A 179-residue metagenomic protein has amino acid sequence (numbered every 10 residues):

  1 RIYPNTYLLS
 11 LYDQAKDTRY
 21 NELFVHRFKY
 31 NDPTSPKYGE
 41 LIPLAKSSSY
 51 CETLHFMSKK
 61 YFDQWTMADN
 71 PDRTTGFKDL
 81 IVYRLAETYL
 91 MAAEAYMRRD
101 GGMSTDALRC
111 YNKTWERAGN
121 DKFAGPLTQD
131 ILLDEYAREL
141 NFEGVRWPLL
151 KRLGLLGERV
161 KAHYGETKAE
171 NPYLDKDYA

Functional and structural regions predicted by a protein language model:
R1-R84: Flexible, polar/acidic helix-loop-strand segments at domain edges
S10, P36, K59, R109 (+3 more regions): Intrinsically disordered, low-complexity segments enriched in small/polar residues
Q14, M91, P172-L174: Exposed, low-complexity/repetitive linear segments and helix-based recognition motifs, biased toward charged/polar
D17-E22, D79-T114, Q129-E139, E143: Extended, hydrophobic/aromatic-rich amphipathic alpha-helical segments that build helical scaffolds
N70-V82, R98-G102, N120-A124: Short, contiguous acidic/charged loop-to-helix segments that flank catalytic cores in large enzymes
L80, W115, N120-A179: Long, intrinsically disordered, low-complexity segments
